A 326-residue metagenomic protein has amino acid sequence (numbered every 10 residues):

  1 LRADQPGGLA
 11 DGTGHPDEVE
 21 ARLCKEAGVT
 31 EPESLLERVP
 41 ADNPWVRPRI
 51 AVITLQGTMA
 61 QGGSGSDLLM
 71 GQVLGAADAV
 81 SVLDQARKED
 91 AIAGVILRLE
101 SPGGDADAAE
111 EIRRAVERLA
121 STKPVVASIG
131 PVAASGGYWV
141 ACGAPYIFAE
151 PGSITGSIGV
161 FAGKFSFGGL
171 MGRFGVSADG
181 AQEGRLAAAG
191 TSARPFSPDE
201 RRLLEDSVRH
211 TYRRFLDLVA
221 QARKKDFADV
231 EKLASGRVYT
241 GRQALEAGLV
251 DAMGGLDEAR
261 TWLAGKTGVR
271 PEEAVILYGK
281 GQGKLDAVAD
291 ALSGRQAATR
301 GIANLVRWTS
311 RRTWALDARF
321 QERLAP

Functional and structural regions predicted by a protein language model:
L1-L23, G168, G172-R270: Charged, glycine-interspersed solvent-exposed loop segments at helix/strand-loop junctions that cap or gate access
L1-V52, Q61-G63: Flexible, low-complexity junctional segments that flank or bridge functional domains
K25-W45, F161, F165, L170-V176 (+2 more regions): Surface-exposed, non-catalytic interaction/assembly patches
D42-R47, G268-V269, L324: Extracellular/periplasmic catalytic domains that process cell-envelope and extracellular macromolecules
N43-L170: Cleft-lining beta-strand/loop regions that shape enzyme active-site pockets
R47-D84, E89-D90, G279-P326: Intrinsic disorder and flexible/low-complexity segments
T54-G57, L99-S101, I129-P131, A144 (+10 more regions): Active-site proximal loops enriched in glycine and acidic residues that flank catalytic Cys/His/Asp and coordinate
E258-D290: C-terminal intrinsically disordered, low-complexity extensions immediately downstream of enzyme catalytic cores
